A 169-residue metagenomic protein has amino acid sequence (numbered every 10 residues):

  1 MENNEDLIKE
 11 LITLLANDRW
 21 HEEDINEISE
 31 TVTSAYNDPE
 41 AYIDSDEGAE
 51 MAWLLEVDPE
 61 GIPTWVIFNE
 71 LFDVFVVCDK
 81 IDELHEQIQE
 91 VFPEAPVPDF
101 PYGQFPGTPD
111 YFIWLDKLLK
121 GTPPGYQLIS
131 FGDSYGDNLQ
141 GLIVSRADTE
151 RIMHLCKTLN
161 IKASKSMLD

Functional and structural regions predicted by a protein language model:
E2-F92: N-terminal, charge-rich interaction modules
N3, G107-Y111, D148: Short amphipathic alpha-helical segments
R19-E23, N37-E40, P96-F100, Q127 (+1 more regions): Residue-level signal for secondary-structure boundary elements
E30, G103, G107, I161 (+1 more regions): A sequence-level detector of short, solvent-exposed, charge-rich linear segments
V66-F131: Surface-exposed, low-hydrophobicity interaction/linker segments
I113-D169: Acidic, proline/glycine-rich low-complexity IDRs
